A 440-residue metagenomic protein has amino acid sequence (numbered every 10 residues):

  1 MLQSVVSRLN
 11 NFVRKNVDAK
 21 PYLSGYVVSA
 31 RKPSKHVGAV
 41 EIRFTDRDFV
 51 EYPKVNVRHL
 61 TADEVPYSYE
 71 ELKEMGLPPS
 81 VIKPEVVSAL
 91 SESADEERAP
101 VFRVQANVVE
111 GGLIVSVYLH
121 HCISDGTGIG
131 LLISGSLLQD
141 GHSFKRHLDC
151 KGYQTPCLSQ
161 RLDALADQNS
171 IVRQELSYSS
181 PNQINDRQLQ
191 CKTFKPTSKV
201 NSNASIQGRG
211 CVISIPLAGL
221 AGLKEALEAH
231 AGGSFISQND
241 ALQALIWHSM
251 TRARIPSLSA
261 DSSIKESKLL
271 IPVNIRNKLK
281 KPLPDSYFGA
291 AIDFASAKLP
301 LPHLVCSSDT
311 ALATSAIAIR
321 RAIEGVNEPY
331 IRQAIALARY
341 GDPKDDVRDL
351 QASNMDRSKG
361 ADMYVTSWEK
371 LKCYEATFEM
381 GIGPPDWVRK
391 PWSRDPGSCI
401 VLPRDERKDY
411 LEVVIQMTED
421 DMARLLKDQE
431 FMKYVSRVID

Functional and structural regions predicted by a protein language model:
M1, H36-E64, A204-G210, I275-R321 (+1 more regions): Acyl/amide activation-and-transfer machinery of modular secondary-metabolite enzymes
M1-I171, A221, E225, I236-S259 (+1 more regions): Non-catalytic N-terminal regions of enzymes
S4, H120, S124-G128, C211-I215 (+9 more regions): Short amphipathic alpha-helical molecular recognition features
G25-F44, I271-N277, A338-T366: Short, structured protein-protein interaction patches enriched in aromatics and acidic/basic residues, typified by
E92-E96, S202-A204, S353-M355: Short Gly/Pro-enriched turn/cap motifs at secondary-structure boundaries
S170-S234: Flexible, P/S/T/G-rich "lid" or insertion loops adjacent to the active sites of thioester-utilizing
G232-L301: Hydrophobic, mid-to-C-terminal alpha-helical segments
A290-A376: Helical lid/core segments from catalytic subdomains that handle acyl or acyl-like groups
